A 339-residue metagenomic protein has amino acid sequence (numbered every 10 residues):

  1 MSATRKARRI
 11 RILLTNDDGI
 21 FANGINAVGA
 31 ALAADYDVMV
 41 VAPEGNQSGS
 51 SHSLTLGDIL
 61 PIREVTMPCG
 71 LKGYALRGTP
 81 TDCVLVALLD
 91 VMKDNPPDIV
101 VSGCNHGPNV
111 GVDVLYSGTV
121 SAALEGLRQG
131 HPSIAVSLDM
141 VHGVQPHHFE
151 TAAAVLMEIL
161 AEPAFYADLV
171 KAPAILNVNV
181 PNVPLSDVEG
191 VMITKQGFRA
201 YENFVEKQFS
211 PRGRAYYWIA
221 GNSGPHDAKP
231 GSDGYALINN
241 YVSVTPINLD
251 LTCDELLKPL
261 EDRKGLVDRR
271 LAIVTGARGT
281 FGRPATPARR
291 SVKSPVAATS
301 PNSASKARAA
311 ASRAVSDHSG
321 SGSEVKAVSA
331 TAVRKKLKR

Functional and structural regions predicted by a protein language model:
S2-T15, N23-D90, D94-P96, G282 (+1 more regions): A cross-family phosphate/adenosyl-ligand binding-site feature
T15, V41-P43, S102-N105, A135-S137 (+2 more regions): Short beta-strand segments
D18, N46, T79-P80, N105-P108 (+2 more regions): Short glycine-rich anion-binding loops that position phosphate/pyrophosphate groups of nucleotides and phosphorylated
A87-D94, S121-P132: Alpha-helix C-terminal capping segments
I99: Short, Asp-centered acidic motifs that coordinate Mg2+ and/or phosphate in catalytic or ligand-binding sites
P108-S117: Glycine/threonine-rich flexible loop motifs
L127-T151: Glycine-rich phosphate/pyrophosphate-binding loops and their adjacent beta-strand/loop elements at enzyme active sites
F149-V296, S300, A307-A314, K326-S329 (+1 more regions): Electrostatically charged, flexible surface regions
